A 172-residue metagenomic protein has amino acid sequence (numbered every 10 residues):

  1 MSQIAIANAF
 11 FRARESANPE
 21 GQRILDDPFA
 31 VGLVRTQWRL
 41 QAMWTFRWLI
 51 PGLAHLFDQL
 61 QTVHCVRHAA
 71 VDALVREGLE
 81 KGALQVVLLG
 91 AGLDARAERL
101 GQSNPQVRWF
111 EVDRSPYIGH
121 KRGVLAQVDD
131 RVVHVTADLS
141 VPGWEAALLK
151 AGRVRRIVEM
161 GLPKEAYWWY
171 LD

Functional and structural regions predicted by a protein language model:
M1-V87, L93-A137, P142-G143, L149-R155: Rossmann-like AdoMet
F57, Q61, G161, W168: Short, charged/polar micro-motifs that form catalytic or ligand-binding hotspots
G143-E145, P163-D172: A short, conserved alpha-helix within the catalytic core of class I
G152-K164: Short SAM/SAH-binding signature in class I
